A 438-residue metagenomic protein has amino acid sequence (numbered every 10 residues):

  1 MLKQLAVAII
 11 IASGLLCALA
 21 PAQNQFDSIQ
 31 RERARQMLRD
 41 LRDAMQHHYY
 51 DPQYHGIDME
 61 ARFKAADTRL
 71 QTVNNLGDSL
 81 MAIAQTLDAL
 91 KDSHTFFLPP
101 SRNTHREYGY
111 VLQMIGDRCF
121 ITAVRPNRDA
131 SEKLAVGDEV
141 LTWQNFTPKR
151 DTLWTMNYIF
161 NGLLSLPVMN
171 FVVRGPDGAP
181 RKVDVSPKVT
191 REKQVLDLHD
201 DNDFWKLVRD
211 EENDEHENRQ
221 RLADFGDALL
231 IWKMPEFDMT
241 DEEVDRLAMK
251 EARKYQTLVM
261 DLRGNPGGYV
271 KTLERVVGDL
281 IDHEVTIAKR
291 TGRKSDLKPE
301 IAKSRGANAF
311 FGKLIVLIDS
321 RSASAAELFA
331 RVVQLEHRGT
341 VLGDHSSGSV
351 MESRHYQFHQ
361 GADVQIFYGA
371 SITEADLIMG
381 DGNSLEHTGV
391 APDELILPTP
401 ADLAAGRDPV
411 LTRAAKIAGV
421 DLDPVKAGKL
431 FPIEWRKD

Functional and structural regions predicted by a protein language model:
A8-L15: Bacterial N-terminal signal peptides
S28-Y54: Mature N-terminal segment immediately following signal peptide/propeptide cleavage in secreted/periplasmic
L41, T86, G137, F171 (+6 more regions): Terminal peptide-recognition signature
P52-C119, V168, P176-L222, L422-K437: Extended, small/polar residue-biased N-terminal targeting/export presequences and adjacent propeptide/linker tracts
R102-T155, M239: PDZ/PDZ-like domain segments forming the peptide/carboxylate-binding groove, activating on the N-terminal beta-strands
G137-Q144, I231-K233, E251-G267: Short acidic catalytic loops
T147-K254, G389-P398, L403-A404: C-terminal, low-ordered peptide segments at domain boundaries
N265-I417, P432-D438: Conserved acidic, small-residue-rich alpha-beta core segments centered on
